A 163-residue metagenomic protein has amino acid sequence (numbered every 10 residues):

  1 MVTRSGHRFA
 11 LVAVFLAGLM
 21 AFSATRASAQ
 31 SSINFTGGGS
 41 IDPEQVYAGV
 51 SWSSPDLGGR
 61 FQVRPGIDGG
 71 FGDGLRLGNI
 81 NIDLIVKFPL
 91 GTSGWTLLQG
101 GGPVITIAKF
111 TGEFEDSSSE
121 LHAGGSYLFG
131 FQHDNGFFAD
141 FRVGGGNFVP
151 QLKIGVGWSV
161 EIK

Functional and structural regions predicted by a protein language model:
M1-Q30, I162-K163: Cleavable N-terminal export/targeting peptides
S31, E44-A48, L75-I80, W95-L97 (+2 more regions): Residues that define the transmembrane beta-barrel architecture of outer-membrane proteins
S32-T36, Q62-G66, T96-G100, F138-D140 (+1 more regions): Residue-level detector of the transmembrane beta-barrel scaffold of outer-membrane proteins
T36-G37, G69-F71, G112-S117, F141: Extracellular loop and loop/strand-boundary signature of outer-membrane beta-barrel proteins
G49-E113, N135, V160-K163: Gram-negative (and chloroplast) outer-membrane scaffold detector with strong preference for beta-barrel transmembrane
V104-L128: An anionic, turn-rich surface loop/hairpin at beta-sheet edges that serves as a generic interaction/coordination patch
F141-F148: Short, exposed beta-strand-loop hairpins at the edges of beta-sheets in extracellular/periplasmic proteins
V149-K163: Outer-membrane beta-barrel "beta-signal"
